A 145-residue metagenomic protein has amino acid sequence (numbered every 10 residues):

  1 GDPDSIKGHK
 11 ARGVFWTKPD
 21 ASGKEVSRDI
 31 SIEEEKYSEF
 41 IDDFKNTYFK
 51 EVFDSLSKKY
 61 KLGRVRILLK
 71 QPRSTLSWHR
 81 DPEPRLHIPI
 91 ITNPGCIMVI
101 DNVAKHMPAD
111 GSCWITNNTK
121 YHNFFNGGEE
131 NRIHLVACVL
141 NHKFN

Functional and structural regions predicted by a protein language model:
G1-S55: Non-heme Fe(II)/2-oxoglutarate
T17-P19, I67, P94, T119 (+2 more regions): Long, contiguous binding/interaction regions
E51-P72: A short glycine-rich, His/Asp/Glu-containing loop-to-beta-strand
G63, P82-P84, N131: Residues that flank catalytic or metal-binding motifs in active/ligand-binding sites
L69, R80-C96: Short, conserved beta-strand element in jelly-roll/cupin
L76-H79, C96-M98, M107, T116-E129: Short beta-strand His + acidic residue motifs that chelate non-heme Fe in jelly-roll/DSBH and cupin folds
L86-P89, C113-I115, E129-N145: A short hydrophobic beta-strand segment most commonly corresponding to one strand of the jelly-roll/cupin
P89-A109: A short beta-strand-loop-beta hairpin characteristic of the jelly-roll/cupin
